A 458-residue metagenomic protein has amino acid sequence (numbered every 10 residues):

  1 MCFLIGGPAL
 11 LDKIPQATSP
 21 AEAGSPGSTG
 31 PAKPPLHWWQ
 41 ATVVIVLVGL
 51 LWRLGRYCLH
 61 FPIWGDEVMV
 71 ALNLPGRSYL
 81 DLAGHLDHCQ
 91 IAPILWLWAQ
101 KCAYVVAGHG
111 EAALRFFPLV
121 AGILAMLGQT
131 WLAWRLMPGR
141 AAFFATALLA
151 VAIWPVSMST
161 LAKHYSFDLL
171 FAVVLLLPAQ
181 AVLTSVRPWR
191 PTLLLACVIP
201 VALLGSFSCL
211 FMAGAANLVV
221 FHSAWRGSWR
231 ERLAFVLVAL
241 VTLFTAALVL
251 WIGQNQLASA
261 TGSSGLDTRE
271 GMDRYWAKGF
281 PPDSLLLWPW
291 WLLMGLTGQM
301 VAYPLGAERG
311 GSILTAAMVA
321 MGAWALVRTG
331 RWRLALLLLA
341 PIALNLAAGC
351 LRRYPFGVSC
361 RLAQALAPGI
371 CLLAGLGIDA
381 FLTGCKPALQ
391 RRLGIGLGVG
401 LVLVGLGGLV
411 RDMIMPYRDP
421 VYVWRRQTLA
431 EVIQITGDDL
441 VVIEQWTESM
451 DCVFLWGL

Functional and structural regions predicted by a protein language model:
M1-R53, W134, G396-G400: Start-transfer (signal-anchor) and selected internal transmembrane alpha helices of multi-pass inner/ER membrane
W38-G384, L393-L458: Membrane-proximal helix-loop-helix interfaces that form the catalytic/acceptor-binding platform of multi-pass membrane
L389: Solvent-exposed interhelical
